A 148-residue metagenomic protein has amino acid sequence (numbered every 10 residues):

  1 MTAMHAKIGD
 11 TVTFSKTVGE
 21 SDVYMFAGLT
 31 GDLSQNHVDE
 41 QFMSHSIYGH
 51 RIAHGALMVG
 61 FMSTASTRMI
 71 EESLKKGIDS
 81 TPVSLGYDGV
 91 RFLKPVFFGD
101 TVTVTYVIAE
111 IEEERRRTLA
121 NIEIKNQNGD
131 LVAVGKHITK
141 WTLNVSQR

Functional and structural regions predicted by a protein language model:
M1-A53, Q127, L143: Catalytic strand-loop segment that frames the active site of acyl-thioester-processing enzymes
M1-T11, F92-R148: HotDog/MaoC-like acyl-thioester-processing domains
S15, M43, P82, E123 (+1 more regions): Hydrophobic small-molecule pocket/channel-lining residues, especially in calycin-type beta-barrels
S21-D22, M43, F61, T67 (+4 more regions): Generic secondary-structure boundary signal with a strong preference for alpha-helix termini
H37, Y48-G49, F61, G77 (+4 more regions): Short, intrinsically disordered/low-complexity patches at protein termini and at juxtamembrane boundaries
S63-T103: Hydrophobic beta-strand-centered segment that forms part of the acyl-chain substrate-binding groove
